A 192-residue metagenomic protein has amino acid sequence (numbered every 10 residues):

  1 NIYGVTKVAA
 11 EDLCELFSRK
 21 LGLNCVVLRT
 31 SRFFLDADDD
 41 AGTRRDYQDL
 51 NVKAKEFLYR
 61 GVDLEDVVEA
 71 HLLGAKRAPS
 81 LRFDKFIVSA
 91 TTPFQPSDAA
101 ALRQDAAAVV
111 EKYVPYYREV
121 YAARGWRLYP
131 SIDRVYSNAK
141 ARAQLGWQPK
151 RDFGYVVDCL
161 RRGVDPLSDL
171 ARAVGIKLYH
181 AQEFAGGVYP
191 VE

Functional and structural regions predicted by a protein language model:
N1-G22: Catalytic helix-loop patch of NAD(P)-dependent Rossmann-fold dehydrogenases
N1-Y3, K55-L58, A123-P130: Active-site rim elements
V5-A9, Y59-D66, D133: Soluble or luminal CAZymes and related metallo-dependent hydrolases
C14, D36, F153: Active-site-proximal flexible loops/turns
G22-N24, F83: Active-site loop of short-chain dehydrogenase/reductase
F33-V52, F57-F86, T91: Alpha-helical substrate-binding/gating segment
E65-V191: C-terminal substrate-binding subdomain of Rossmann-fold SDR/epimerase-dehydratase oxidoreductases
